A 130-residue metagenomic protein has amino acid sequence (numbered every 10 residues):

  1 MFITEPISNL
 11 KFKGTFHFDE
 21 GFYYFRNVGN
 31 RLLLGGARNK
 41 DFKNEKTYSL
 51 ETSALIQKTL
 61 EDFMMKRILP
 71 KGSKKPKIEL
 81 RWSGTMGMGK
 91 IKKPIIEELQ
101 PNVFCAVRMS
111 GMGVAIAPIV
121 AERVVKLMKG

Functional and structural regions predicted by a protein language model:
M1-L32: Flavin-dependent oxidoreductases
P6, N27, G36, W82 (+1 more regions): Active-site proximal loops enriched in glycine and acidic residues that flank catalytic Cys/His/Asp and coordinate
I7-N9, N39-K40, P101, S110-M112: Short, glycine-/Ser/Thr-/acidic-enriched flexible segments
S8-N9, K46-S83: Flavin-binding catalytic cores
K11, Y24, D41-K43, M88 (+1 more regions): Flexible loop/turn segments at secondary-structure boundaries
K13-T15, E45-T47, A117-P118: Short conserved micro-motifs at the rims of enzyme active sites and ligand-binding pockets
A37-T47: Amphipathic alpha-helix from the class-I
P70-G130: C-terminal catalytic lobe of FAD-dependent flavoproteins
